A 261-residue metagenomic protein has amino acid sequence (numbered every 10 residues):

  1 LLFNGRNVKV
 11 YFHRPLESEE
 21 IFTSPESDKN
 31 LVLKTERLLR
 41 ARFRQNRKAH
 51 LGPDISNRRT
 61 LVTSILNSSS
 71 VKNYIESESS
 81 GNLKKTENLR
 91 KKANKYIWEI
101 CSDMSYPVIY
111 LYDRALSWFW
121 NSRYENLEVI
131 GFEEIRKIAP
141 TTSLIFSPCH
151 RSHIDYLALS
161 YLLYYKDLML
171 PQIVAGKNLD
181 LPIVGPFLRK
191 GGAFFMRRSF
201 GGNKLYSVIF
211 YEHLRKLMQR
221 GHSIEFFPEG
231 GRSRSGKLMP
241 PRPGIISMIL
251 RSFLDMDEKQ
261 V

Functional and structural regions predicted by a protein language model:
L1-V261: Membrane-interfacial terminal anchoring regions of lipid-handling membrane enzymes
